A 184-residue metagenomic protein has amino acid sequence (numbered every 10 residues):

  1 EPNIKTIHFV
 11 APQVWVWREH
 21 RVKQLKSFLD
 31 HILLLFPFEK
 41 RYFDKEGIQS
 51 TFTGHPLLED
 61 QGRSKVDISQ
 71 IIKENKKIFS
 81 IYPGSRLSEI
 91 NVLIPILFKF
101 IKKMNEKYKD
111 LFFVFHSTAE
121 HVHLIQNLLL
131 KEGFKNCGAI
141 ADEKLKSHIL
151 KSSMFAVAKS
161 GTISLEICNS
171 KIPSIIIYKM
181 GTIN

Functional and structural regions predicted by a protein language model:
E1-S69, Y82-I90, K107: Active-site and donor-binding regions of nucleotide-sugar-utilizing enzymes
F9, L35, T53, H116 (+2 more regions): Generic beta-sheet signal
D30, K77, S153-F155: Conserved acidic residues
F38-K40, H121, I163: Alpha-helix capping/helix-boundary segments
S50-T51, E120, K135, S160: Glycine-rich phosphate-binding loops of nucleotide-dependent enzymes
Q70-E120: Active-site donor-nucleotide binding/catalytic segment of nucleotide-sugar enzymes
I125-K144: Nucleotide-activated donor-binding/catalytic signature segment of Leloir-type glycosyltransferases, i.e., the conserved
E143-N184: A donor-sugar binding/catalytic signature common to diverse glycosyltransferases and related nucleotide-sugar
